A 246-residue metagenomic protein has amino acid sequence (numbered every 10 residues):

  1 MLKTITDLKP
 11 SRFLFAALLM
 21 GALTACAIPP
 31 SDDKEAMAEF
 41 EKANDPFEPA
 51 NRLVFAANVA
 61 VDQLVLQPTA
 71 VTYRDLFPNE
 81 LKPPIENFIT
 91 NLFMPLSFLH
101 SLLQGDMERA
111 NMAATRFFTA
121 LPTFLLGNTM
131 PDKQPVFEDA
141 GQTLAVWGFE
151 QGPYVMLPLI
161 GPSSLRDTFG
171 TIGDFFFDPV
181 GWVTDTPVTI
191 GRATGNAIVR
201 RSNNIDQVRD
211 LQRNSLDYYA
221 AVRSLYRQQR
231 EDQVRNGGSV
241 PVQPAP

Functional and structural regions predicted by a protein language model:
L2-F15: Bacterial N-terminal signal peptides that target proteins for export
A22-A25: C-terminal motif of bacterial Sec signal peptides marking the signal peptidase cleavage site
A27-P30: Bacterial signal peptide processing site
K34-E41, L144-P246: A structured, mid-to-C-terminal "fold-capping" secondary-structure block
K34-L64: Post-signal peptide N-terminal segment of mature Sec-exported envelope proteins
A43-N44, P78-I85, L102-L103, M107: Terminal hydrophobic membrane-targeting helix
L64, A70-L81: Membrane interface segments of multi-pass transport proteins and intramembrane proteases
F88-L165: Mid-length scaffold segments of soluble, non-membrane domains
